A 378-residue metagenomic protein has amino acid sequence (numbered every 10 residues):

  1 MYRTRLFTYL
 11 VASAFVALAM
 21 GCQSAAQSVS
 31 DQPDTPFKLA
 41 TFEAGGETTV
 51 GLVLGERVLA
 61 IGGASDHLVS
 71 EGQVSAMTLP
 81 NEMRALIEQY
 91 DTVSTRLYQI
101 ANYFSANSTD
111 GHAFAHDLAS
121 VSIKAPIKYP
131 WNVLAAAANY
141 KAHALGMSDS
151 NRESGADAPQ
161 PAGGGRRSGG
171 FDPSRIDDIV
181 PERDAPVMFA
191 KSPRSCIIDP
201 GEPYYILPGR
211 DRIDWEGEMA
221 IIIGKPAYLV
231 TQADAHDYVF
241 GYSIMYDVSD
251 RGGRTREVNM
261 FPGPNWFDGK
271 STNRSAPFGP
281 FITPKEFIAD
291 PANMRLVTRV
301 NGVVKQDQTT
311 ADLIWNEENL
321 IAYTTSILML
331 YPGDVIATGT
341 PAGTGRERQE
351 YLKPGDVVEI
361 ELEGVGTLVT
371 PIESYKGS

Functional and structural regions predicted by a protein language model:
M1-V11: Bacterial N-terminal signal peptides that target proteins for export
Y9-A19: Bacterial N-terminal signal peptides
V29-A44, H67, V74-V304, W315 (+1 more regions): Active-site microenvironments in enzyme catalytic cores
V29-F37, E43-H67, A276, P280 (+2 more regions): Charged, cofactor-coupling segments
K128, A135, Y331, K353-P354: Residue-level recognition of short, solvent-exposed, well-ordered loop/turn junctions that link secondary-structure
N316-L352: A conserved acidic, glycine/proline-rich C-terminal tail/linker
